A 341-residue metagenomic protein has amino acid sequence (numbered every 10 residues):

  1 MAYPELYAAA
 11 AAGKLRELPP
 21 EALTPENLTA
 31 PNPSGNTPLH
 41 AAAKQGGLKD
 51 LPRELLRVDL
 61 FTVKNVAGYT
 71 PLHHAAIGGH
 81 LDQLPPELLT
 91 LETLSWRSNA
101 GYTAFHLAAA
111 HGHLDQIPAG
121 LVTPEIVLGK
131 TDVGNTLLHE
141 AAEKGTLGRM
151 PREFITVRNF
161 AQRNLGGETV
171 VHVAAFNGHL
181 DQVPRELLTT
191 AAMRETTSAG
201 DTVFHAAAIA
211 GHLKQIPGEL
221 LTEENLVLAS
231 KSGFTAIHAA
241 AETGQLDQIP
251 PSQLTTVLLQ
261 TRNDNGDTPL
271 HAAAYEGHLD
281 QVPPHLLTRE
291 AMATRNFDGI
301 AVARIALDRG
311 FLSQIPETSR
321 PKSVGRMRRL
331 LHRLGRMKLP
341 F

Functional and structural regions predicted by a protein language model:
M1-A41: N-terminal segments that cap or nucleate solenoid repeat domains
A2-E5, F297-F341: Ankyrin-repeat-protein effector appendages
A8-G13, A41-G47, H74-H80, L107-H113 (+6 more regions): Ankyrin repeat A-helix N-terminal signature
P19-N27, P52-L60, P85-T93, P118-I126 (+6 more regions): Ankyrin repeat domain, specifically the short helix-to-loop turn at the C-terminus of the second helix of each repeat
P31-N32, K64-N65, R97-N99, K130-D132 (+5 more regions): Ankyrin repeat boundary/linker residues
V58-H80, N99-T103, L107-A110: A generic tandem-repeat structural signature
T256, Q260-I305: Ankyrin-repeat and related helical/solenoid repeat scaffolds used for protein-protein interactions
